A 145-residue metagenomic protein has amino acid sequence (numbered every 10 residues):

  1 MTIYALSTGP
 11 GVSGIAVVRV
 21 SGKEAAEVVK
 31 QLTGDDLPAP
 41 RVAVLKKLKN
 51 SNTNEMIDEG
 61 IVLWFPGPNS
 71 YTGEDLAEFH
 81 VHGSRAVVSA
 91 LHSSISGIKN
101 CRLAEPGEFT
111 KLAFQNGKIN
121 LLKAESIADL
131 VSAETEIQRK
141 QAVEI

Functional and structural regions predicted by a protein language model:
M1-K140, E144: A glycine-rich (often HGG/GG-containing) alpha/beta subdomain
